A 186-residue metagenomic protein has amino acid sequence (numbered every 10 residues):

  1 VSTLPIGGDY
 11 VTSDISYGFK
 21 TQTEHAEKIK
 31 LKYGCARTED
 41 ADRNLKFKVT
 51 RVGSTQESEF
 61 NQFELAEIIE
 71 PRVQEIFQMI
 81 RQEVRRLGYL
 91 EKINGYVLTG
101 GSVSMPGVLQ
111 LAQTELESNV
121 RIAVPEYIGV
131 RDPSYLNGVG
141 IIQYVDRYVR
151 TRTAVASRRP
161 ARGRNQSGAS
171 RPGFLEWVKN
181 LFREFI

Functional and structural regions predicted by a protein language model:
V1-I186: Helical "lid/coupling" subdomains associated with nucleotide-phosphate turnover
